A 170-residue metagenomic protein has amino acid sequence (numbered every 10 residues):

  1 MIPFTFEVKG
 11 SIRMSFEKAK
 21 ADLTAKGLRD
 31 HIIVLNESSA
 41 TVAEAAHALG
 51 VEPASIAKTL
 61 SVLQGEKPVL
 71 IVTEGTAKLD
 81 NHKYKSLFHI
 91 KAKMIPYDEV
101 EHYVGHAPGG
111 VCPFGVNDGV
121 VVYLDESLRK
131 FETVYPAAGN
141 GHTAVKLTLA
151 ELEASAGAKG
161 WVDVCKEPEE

Functional and structural regions predicted by a protein language model:
I2-E170: Extended, low-hydrophobicity, polar/charged segments
